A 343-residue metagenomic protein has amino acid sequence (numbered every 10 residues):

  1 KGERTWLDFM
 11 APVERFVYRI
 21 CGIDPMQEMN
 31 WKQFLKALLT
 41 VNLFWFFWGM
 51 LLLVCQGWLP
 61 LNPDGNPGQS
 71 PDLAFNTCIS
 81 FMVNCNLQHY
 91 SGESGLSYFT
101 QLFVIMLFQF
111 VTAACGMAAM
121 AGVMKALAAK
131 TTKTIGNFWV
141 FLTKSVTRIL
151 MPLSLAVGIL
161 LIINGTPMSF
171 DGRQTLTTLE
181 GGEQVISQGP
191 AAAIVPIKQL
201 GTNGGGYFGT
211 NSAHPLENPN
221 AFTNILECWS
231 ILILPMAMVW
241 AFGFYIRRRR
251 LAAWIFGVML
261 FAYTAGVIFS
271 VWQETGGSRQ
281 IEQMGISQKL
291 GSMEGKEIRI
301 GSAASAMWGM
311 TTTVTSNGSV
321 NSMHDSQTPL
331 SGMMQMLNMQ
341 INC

Functional and structural regions predicted by a protein language model:
K1-C343: Membrane-proximal intracellular helices of multi-pass ion channels
